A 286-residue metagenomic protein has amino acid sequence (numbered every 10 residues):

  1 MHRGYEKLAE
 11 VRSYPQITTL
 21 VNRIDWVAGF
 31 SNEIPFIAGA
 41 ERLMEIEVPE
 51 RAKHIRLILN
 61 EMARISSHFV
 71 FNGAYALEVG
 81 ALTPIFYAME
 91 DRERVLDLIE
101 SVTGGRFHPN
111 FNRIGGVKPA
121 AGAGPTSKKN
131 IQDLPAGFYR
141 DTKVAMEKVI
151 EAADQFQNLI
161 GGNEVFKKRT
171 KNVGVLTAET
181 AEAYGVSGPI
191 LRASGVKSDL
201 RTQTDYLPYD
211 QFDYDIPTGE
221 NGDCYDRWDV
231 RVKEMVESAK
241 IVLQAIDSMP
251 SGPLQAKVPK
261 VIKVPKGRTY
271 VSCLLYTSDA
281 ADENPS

Functional and structural regions predicted by a protein language model:
M1-S278: Active-site bordering "gate/hinge" segments that shape substrate access to catalytic or cofactor-binding pockets
Y276, A280-S286: Single conserved hydrophobic/aromatic residue that forms the stacking wall/gate of nucleotide- or nucleobase-binding
